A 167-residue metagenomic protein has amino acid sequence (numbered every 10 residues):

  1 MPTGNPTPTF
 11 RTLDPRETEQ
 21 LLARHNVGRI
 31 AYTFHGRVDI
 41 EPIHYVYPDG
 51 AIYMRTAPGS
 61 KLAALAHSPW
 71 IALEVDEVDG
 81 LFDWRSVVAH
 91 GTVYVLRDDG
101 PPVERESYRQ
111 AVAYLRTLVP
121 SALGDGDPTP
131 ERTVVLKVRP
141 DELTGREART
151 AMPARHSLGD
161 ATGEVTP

Functional and structural regions predicted by a protein language model:
P2, T7-T9, E77-P167: Charged, gly/pro-rich active-site loop segments
T3-R29: Short, basic/aromatic recognition patches
D14-E19, A31-I40, E74-S86, L118-D125: Short N-terminal helix-initiation segments at or just after the protein's N-terminus
H25, I40, Y47-D49, A66-W70 (+2 more regions): Short connector loops at helix/strand junctions that flank enzyme active sites, especially segments positioning acidic
H25-A57, L73: Short beta-strand segments
P48-D49, K61-A64, E104, A154-R155: A short local loop/turn or secondary-structure capping micro-motif enriched for an aromatic residue
M54-W84: Helix-adjacent hinge/juxtasegments
